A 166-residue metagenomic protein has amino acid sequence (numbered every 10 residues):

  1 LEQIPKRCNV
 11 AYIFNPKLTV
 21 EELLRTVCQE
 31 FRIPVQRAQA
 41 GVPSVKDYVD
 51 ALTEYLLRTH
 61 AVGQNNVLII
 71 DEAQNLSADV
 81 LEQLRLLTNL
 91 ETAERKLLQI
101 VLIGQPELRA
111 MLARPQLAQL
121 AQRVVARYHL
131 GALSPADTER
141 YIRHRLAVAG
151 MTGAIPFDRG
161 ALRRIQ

Functional and structural regions predicted by a protein language model:
L1, V27, L84, I103 (+1 more regions): Residue-level signature of catalytic and energy-coupling elements of molecular machines, predominantly ATP/GTP-dependent
L1-I4, T92, L108-R123, A132: Short regulatory helix/loop adjacent to the ATP-binding pocket of P-loop NTPases
Q3-F31: AAA+/P-loop NTPase substrate/partner-engagement loops
P5-V10, I33, Q64-N65, E82 (+2 more regions): Short glycine-/polar-rich loops that comprise or flank the Walker A/P-loop and associated switch/sensor motifs
I13-K17, L112-R114, V125-T138: Conserved AAA+ ATPase "SRH/arginine-finger" region at the nucleotide-binding site
T19-E22, P34-Q83, T92-R95, L133-T138 (+1 more regions): Mid-core helix/loop region of P-loop NTP-binding domains shared across ATPases and GTPases
Q29-R32, P106-E107, P115-Q116, L133-T152: Conserved AAA+ ATPase "sensor/coupling" helix adjacent to the nucleotide-binding pocket
E72, L102-E107: A short beta-strand-to-loop transition that corresponds to the Sensor-1 phosphate-sensing loop of AAA+ P-loop ATPases
